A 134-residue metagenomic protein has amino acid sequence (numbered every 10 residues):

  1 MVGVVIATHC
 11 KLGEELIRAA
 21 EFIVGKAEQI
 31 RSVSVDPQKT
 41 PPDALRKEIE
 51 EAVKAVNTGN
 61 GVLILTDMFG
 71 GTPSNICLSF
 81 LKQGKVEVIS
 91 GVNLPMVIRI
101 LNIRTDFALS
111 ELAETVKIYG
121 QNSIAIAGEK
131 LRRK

Functional and structural regions predicted by a protein language model:
V2-K134: N-terminal loops that bind phosphate or other acidic moieties and the adjacent beta-alpha structural core
